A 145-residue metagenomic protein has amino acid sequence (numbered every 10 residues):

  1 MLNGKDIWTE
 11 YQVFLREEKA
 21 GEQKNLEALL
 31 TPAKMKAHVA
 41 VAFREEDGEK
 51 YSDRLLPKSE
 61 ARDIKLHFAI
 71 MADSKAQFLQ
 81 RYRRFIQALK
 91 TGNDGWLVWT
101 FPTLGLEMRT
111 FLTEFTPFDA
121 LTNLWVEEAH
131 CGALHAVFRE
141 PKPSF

Functional and structural regions predicted by a protein language model:
M1-F145: Extracellular/virion structural assembly segments
